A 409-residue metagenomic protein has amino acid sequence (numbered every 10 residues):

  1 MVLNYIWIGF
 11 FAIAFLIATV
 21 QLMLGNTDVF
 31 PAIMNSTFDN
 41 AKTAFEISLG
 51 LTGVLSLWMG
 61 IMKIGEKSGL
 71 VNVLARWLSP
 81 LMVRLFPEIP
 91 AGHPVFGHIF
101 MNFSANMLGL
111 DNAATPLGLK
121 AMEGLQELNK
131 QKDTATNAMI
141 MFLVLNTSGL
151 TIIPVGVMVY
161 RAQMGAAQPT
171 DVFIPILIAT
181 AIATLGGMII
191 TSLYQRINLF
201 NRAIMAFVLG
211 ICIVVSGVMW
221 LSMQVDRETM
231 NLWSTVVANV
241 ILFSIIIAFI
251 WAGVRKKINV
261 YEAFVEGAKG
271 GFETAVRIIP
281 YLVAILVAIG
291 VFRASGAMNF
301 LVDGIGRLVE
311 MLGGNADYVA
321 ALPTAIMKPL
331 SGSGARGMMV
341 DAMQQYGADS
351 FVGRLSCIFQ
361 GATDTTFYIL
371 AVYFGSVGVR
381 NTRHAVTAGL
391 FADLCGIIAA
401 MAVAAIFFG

Functional and structural regions predicted by a protein language model:
M1-G53, A162-F292, E310-M311, H384-G409: Signature of multi-pass transmembrane helix bundles
V2, P90, G97-I99, T134-M139 (+4 more regions): Generic hydrophobic alpha-helical membrane-segment signal
Y5, A32, A44, G60 (+8 more regions): Hydrophobic alpha-helical context, especially transmembrane and signal-peptide helices
A12, W58, K67, M107 (+7 more regions): Short glycine/serine/threonine-biased micro-segments
V20, F100, S104, M139 (+3 more regions): Generic signal for short, ordered secondary-structure residues within or immediately flanking folded domains
V29-E127, K256-Q345: Membrane-embedded alpha-helical segments and adjacent helix-loop junctions characteristic of multi-pass solute
A113-A114, A121-R161, A166-R196, L322-G409: C-terminal transmembrane helix pair
